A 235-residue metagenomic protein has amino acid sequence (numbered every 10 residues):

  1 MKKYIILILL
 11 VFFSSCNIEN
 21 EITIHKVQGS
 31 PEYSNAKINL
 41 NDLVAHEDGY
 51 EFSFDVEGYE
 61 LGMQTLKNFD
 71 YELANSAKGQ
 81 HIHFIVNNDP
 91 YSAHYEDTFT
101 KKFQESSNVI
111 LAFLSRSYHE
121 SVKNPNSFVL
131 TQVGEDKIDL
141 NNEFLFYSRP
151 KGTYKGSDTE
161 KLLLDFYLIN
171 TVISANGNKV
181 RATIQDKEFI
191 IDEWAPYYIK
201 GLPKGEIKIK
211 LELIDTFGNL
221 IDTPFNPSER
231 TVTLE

Functional and structural regions predicted by a protein language model:
F12-S15: C-terminal motif of bacterial Sec signal peptides marking the signal peptidase cleavage site
I18-E47, V133-G156: Short, compositionally biased P/S/T/A/G/V-rich stretches that sit at domain boundaries
A45-S53, M63-D70, G156-D165: Short coil/turn motif common to extracellular beta-sandwich-like domains
Y50, F54, S106-R116, F166 (+1 more regions): Short, well-structured beta-strand segments within conserved domains
Y59-H81, I169-T183: Solvent-exposed loop/turn segments flanking beta-strands in beta-repeat/beta-sandwich domains
L61, S115-N124, F189, I214-T223: Short acidic/polar inter-strand loop motif in beta-rich domains
D89-E96, D186-W194: Short beta-strand segments within Ig-like beta-sandwich modules, predominantly Fibronectin type-III
N142-K179, F189-D192: Surface-exposed interaction/gating patches
